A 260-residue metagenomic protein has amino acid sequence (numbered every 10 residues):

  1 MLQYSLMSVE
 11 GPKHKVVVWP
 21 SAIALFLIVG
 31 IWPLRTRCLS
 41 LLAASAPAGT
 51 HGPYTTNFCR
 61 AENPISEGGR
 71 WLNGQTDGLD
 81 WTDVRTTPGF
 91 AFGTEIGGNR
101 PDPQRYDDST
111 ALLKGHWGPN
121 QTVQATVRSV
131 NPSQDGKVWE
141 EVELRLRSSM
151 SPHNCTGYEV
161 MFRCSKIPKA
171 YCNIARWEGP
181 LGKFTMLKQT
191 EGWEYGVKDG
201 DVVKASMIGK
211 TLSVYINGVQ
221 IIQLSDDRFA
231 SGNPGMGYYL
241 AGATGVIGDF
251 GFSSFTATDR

Functional and structural regions predicted by a protein language model:
M1-E10: N-terminal Lys/Arg-rich, disordered targeting/topogenic segments
V9-A22: N-terminal Sec-pathway targeting helices
P20-I31: Hydrophobic membrane-insertion alpha-helices, especially the h-region of bacterial N-terminal signal peptides
W32-R35, L39-R260: Extracellular glycan-recognition regions
